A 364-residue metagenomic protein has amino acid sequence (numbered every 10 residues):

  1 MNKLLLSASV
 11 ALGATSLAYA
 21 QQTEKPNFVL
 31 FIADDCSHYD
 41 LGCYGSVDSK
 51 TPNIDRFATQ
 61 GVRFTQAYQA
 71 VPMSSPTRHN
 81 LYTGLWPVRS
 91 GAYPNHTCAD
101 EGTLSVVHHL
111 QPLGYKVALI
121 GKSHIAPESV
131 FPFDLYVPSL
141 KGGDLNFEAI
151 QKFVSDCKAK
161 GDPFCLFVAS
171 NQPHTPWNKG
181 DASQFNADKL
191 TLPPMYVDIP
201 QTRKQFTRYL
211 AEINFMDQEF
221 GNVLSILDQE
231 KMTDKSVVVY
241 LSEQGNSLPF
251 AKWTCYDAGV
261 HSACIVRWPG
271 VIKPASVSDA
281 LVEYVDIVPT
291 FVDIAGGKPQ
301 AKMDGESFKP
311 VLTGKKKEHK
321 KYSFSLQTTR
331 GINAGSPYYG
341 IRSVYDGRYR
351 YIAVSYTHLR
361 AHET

Functional and structural regions predicted by a protein language model:
N2-S9, A14-E363: Formylglycine-dependent sulfatase
